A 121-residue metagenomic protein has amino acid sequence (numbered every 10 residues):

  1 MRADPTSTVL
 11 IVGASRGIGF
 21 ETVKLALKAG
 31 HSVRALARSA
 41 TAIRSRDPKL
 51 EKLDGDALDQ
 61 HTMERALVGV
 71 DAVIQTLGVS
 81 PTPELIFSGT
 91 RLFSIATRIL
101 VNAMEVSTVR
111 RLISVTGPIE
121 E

Functional and structural regions predicted by a protein language model:
R2, S7-A29: N-terminal Rossmann NAD(P)H-binding glycine-rich loop of SDR-like oxidoreductase domains
D4-P5, A29, P48, V68-G69 (+1 more regions): Residue-level preference for short coil/turn positions at secondary-structure junctions
T6-T8, L27-R34, R38-R46: N-terminal beta1-alpha1-beta2 submodule of the flavodoxin-like/Rossmannoid cofactor-binding fold
T8, D71-A72, R111: Structural motif
I11, A35, K52: Conserved SAM-binding loop
G13-G19, G30, G55, G69 (+2 more regions): Glycine-centered flexibility sites
S15, S32-R34, A40, I95-E121: Conserved Rossmann-fold NAD(P)-dependent oxidoreductase catalytic core, especially the SDR/UDP-sugar
T41-I95, I99, A103: NAD(P)H-binding glycine-rich loop region in Rossmannoid oxidoreductase-like domains and their noncatalytic homologs
